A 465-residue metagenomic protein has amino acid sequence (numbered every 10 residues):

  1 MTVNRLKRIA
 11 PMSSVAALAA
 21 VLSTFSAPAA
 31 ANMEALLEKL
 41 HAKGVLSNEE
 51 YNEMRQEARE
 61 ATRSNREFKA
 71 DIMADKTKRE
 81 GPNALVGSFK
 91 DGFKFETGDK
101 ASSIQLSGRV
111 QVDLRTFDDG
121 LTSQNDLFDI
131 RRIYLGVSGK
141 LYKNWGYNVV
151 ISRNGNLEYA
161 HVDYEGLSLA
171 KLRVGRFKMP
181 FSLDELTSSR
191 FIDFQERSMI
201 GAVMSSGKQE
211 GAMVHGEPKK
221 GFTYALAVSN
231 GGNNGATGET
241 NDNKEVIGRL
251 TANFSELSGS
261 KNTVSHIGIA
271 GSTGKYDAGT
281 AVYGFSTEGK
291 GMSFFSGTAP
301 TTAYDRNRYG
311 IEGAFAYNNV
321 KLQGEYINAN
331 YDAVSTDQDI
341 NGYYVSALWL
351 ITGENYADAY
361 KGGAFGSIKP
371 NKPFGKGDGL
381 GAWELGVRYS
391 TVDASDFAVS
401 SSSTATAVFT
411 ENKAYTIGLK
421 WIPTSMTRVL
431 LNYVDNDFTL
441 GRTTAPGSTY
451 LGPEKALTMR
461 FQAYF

Functional and structural regions predicted by a protein language model:
T2-L6, V15-S107, G221, N355-K372: N-terminal periplasmic/intermembrane-space "pro-region" immediately following the signal or transit peptide
K43, N125-L127, K420: Short basic coil micro-motifs at the edges of alpha-helical modules that engage polyanionic partners
R59-E60, L183, A333-V334: Short Asp/Glu-rich motifs
R79, S88, S205-G207, Y304-R306 (+1 more regions): Short solvent-exposed loop/turn micro-motifs enriched in small/polar/acidic residues
L85, H161, M213, E312 (+1 more regions): Short, surface-exposed charged micro-motifs
S88-D277, I340-G377, A382-S400: Outer membrane beta-barrel
L121-T122, R176, K261-T263, A270-G271 (+1 more regions): Outer-membrane beta-barrel pore domains
